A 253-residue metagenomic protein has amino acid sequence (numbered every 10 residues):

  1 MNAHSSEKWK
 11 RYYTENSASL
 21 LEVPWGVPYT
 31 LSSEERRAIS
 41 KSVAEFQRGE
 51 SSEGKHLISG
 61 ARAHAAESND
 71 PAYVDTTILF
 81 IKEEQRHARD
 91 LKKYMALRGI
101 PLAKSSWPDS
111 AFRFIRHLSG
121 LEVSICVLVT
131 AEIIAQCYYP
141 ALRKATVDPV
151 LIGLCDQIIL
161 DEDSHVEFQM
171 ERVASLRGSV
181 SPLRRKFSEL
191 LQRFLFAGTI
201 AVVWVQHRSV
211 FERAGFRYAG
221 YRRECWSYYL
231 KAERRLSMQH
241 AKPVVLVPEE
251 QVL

Functional and structural regions predicted by a protein language model:
M1-L253: Non-heme di-metal
